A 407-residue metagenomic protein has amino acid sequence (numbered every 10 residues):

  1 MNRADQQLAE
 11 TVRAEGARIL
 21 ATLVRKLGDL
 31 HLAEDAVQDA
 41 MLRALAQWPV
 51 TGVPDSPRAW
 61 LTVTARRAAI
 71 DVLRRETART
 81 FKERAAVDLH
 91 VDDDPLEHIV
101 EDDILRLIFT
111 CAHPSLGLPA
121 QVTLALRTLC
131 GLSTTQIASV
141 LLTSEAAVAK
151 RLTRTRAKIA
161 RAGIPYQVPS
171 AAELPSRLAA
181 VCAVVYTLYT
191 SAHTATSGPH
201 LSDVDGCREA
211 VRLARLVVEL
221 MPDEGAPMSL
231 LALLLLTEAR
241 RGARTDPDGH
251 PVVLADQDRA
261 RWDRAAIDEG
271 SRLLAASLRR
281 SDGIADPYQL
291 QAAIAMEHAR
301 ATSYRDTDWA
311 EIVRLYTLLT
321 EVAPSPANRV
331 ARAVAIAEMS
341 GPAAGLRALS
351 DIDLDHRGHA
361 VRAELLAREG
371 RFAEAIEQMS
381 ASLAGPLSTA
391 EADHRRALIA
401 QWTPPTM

Functional and structural regions predicted by a protein language model:
M1-A21, H31, L174-A183: A short, charge-rich alpha-helical start-of-domain segment used by transcription regulators
T11-L30, L45-Q47, L73, C111-H113 (+2 more regions): Amphipathic, Lys/Arg- and hydrophobic-enriched alpha-helical face
L30-V50, D55-T62, L230-A232: Conserved RNAP core-binding helix
M41-L45, D55-R75, T80-E83, R156: Σ70-family region 2.3-2.4 aromatic/basic alpha-helix that recognizes the −10 promoter and nucleates DNA melting
E76, T80-P119, A125-T134, T143-L315: Amphipathic helix-loop-helix modules that constitute alpha-helical solenoid scaffolds
L230, L234-T237, Q291, A295 (+5 more regions): "A position-specific structural signal for the A-helix of alpha-solenoid helical repeats
